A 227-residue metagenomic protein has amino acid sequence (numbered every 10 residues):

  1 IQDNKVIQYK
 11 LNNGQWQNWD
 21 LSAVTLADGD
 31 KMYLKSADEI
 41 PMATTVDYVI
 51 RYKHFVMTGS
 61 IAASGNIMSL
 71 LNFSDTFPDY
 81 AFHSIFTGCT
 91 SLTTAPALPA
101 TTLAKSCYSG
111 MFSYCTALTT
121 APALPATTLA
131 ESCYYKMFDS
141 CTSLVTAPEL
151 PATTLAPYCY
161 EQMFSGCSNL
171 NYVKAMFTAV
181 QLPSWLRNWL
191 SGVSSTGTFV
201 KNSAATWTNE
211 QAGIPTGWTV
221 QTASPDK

Functional and structural regions predicted by a protein language model:
I1-K227: Solvent-exposed loop and capping/linker segments of extracellular ligand-binding repeat ectodomains
